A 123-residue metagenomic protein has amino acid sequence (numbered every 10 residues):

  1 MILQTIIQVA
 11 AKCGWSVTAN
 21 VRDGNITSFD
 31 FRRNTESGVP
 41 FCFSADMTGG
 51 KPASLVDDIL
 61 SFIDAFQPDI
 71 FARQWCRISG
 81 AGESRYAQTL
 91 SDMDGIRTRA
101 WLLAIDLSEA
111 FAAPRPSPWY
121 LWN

Functional and structural regions predicted by a protein language model:
M1, Q8, Y120-N123: Polar low-complexity intrinsically disordered regions
L3-A65: Amphipathic, interaction-prone secondary-structure segments
C42, T48-N123: Intrinsically disordered, low-complexity regulatory regions enriched in serine/threonine/proline and acidic residues
